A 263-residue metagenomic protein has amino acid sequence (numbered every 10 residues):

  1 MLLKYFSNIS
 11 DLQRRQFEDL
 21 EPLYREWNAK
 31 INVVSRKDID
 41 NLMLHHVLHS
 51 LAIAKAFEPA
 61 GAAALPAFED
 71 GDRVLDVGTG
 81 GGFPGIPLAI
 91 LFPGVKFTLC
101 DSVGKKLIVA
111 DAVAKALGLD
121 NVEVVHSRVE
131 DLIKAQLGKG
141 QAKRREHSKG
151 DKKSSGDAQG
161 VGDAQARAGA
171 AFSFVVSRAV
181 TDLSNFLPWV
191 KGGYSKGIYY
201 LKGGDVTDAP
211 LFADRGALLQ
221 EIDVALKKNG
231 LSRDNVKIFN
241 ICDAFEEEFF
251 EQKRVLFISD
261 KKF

Functional and structural regions predicted by a protein language model:
M1-L75, K105, V109-V122: Class I SAM-dependent transferase core
E21, G81-P84, S127-V129: Mobile beta-alpha loop/short-helix "lid" or hinge segments that flank ligand
Y24, L88, K202: Residue-level signal for inorganic ion chemistry
L51, I86, P188: Active-site phosphate/pyrophosphate- and oxyanion-stabilizing loops and adjacent acidic/basic residues in soluble
D76-G80: Conserved S-adenosyl-L-methionine
G81-G94: Conserved SAM-binding loop of SAM-dependent methyltransferases across substrates and taxa, primarily the Class I
G94-T98, S102-F263: S-adenosylmethionine
